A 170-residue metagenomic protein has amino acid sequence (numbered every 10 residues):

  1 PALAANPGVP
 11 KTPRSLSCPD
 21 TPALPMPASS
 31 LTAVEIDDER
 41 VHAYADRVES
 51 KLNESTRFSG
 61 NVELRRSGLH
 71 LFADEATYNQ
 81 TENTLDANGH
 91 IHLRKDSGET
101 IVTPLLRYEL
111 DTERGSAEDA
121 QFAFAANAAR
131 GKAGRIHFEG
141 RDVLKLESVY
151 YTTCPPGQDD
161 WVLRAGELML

Functional and structural regions predicted by a protein language model:
L3-L170: Structural signature for solvent-exposed beta-strand/loop edge elements and short helix-capping sites, enriched
